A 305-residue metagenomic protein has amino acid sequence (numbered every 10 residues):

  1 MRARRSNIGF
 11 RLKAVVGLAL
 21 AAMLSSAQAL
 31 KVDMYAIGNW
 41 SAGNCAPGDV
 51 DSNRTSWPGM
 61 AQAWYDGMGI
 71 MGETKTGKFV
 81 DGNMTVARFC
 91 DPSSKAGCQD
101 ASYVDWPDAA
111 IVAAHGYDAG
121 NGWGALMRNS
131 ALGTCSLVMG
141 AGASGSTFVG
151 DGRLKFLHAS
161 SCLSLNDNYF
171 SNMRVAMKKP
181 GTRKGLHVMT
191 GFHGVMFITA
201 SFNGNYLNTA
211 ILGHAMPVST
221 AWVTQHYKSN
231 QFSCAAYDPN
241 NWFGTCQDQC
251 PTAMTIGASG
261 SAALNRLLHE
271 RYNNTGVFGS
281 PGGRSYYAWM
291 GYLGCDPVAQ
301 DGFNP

Functional and structural regions predicted by a protein language model:
M1-F10: N-terminal secretory signal peptides that target proteins for export/translocation
F10-G17: Sec-dependent signal peptide recognition, specifically the positively charged N-region followed immediately by
A22-S26: N-terminal signal peptide c-region/cleavage motif recognized by signal peptidases
L30-Y117, A159: A domain-level signal for caspase-like cysteine endopeptidase catalytic cores and their zymogen-processing architecture
N39-G43, A114-G120, S161-N168, H193-T199: Solvent-exposed loop/turn segments at secondary-structure junctions within structured extracellular/periplasmic domains
A96-Q99, A131-T147, N168-K178: Alpha-helical scaffolding within the catalytic cores of extracellular/periplasmic polymer-degrading hydrolases
G116-G152, L163: A short, glycine/acidic-enriched catalytic loop
F156, L163-P305: Active-site-proximal C-terminal subdomain of hydrolase catalytic domains
